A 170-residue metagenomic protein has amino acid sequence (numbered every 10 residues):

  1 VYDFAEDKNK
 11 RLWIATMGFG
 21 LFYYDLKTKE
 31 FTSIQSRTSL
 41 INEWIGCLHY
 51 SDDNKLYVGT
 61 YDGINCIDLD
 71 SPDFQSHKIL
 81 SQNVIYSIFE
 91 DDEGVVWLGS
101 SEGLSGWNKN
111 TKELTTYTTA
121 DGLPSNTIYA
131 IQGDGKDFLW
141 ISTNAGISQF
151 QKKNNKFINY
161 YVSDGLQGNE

Functional and structural regions predicted by a protein language model:
V1-E170: Carboxylate-rich, polar loop motifs that coordinate divalent cations or form catalytic acidic clusters
